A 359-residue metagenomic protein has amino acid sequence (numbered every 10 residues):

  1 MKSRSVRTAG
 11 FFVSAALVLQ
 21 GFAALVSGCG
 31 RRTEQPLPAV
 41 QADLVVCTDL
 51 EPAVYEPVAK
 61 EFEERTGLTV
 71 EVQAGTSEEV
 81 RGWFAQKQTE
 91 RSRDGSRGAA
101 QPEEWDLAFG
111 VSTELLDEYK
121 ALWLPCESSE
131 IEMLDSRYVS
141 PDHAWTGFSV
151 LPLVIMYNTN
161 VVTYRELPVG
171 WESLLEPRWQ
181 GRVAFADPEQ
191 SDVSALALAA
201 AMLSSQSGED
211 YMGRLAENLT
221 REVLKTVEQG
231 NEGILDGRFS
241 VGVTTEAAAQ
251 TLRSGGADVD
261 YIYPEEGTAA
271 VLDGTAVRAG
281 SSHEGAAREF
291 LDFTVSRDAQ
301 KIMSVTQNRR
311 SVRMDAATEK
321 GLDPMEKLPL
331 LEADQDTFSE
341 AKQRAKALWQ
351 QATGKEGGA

Functional and structural regions predicted by a protein language model:
L25-G28: C-terminal motif of bacterial Sec signal peptides marking the signal peptidase cleavage site
G30-E118: Early extracytoplasmic/lumenal segment of secretory-pathway proteins
L50-E56, G75-E78, A100-R238: Extracytoplasmic ligand-binding site segments that recognize negatively charged/polar headgroups
E114-Y119, L235, S240-D258: A ligand-binding cleft/hinge motif common to bilobed small-molecule-binding domains
M133-R137, L151, G213-A216, V223-L224 (+2 more regions): Periplasmic-binding protein-like
V154-V161, V271-A286, T294, I302-M303: A bilobed periplasmic-binding-protein/Venus flytrap-type ligand-binding module shared by bacterial periplasmic
G181-E189, F293-A316: Periplasmic-binding protein-like
K320-A359: Extracellular/periplasmic bilobal clamshell ligand-binding domains
